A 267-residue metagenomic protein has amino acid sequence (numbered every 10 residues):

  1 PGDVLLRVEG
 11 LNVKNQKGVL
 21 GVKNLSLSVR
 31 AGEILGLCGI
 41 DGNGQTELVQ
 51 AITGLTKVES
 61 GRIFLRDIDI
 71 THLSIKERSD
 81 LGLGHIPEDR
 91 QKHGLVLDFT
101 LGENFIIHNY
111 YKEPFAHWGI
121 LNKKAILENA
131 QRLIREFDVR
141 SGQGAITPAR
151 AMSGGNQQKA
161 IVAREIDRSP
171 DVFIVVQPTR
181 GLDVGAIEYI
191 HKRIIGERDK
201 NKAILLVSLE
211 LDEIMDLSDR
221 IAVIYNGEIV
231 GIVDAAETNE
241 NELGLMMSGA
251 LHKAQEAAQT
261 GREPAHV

Functional and structural regions predicted by a protein language model:
P1-V267: Glycine-rich phosphate-binding loops of nucleotide-dependent enzymes
